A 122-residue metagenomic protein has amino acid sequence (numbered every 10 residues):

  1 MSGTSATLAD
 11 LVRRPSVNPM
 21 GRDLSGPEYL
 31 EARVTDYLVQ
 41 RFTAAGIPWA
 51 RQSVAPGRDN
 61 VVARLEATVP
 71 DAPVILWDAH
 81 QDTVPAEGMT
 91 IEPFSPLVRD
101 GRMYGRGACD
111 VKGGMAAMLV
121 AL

Functional and structural regions predicted by a protein language model:
M1-A108: Acidic/His- and Gly-rich active-site-bordering loop/insert found across diverse amide/peptide-bond hydrolases
M103, V111-L122: Acidic/histidine-rich catalytic neighborhood of metal-dependent amide-processing enzymes
